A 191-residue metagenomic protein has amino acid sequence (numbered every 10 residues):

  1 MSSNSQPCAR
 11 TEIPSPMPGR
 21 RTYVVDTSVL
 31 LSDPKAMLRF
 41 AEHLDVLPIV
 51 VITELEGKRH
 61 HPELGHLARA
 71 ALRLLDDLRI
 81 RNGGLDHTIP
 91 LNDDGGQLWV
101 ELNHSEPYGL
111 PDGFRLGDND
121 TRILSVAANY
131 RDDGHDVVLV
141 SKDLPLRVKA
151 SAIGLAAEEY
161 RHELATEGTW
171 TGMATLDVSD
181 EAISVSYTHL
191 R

Functional and structural regions predicted by a protein language model:
C8-G95: Domain-level signal for Mg2+-assisted phosphodiester chemistry and nucleotide/NA-binding surfaces in nucleic-acid
V25, V140-S141: Short beta-strand scaffold positions
D45-L47, A156-A165: Short hydrophobic/aromatic-enriched beta-strand-loop microsegments
G96-T121: Glycine-rich phosphate-binding "P-loop"
R115-H135: Acidic, metal-associated active-site segment
L146-K149, A156-A157: Hydrophobic or amphipathic alpha-helical targeting/insertion segments
Y160-E181: Long, charge-dense
T188-H189: Conserved small/polar residues in nucleotide/adenosyl-binding loops
